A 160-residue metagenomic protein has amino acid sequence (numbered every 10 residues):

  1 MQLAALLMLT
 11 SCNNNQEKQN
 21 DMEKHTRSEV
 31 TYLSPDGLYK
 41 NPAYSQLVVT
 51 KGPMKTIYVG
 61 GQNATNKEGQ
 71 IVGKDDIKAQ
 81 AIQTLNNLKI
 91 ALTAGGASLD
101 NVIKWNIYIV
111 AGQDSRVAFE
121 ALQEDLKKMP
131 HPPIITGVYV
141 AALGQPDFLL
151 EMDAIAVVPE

Functional and structural regions predicted by a protein language model:
A4-L6, T10-Q83, I90-G95, D100-I103 (+1 more regions): N-terminal presequence-like segments and the immediate start of the first folded domain
